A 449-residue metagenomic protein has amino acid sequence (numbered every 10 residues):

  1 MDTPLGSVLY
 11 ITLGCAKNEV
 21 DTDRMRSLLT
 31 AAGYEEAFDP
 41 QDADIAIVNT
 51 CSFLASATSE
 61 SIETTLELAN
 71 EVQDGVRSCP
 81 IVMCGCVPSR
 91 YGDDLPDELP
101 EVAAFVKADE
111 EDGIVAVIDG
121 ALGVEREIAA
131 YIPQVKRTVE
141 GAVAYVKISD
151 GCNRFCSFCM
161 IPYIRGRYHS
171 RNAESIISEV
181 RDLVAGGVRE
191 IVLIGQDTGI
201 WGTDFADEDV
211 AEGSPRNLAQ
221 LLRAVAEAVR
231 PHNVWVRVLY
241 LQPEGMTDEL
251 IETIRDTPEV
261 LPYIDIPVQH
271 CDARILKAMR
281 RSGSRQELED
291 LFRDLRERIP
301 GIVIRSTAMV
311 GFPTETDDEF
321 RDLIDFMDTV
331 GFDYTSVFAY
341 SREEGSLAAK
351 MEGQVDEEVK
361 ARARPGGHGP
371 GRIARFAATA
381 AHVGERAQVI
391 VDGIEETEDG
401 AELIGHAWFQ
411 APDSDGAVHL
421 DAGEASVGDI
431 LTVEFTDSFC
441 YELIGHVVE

Functional and structural regions predicted by a protein language model:
M1-W201, N217, E249, I264 (+5 more regions): Proteins enriched for Cys/Gly/acidic motifs involved in redox and nucleic-acid/cofactor modification
D2, A32, E71, G186-R189 (+6 more regions): Peripheral terminal and linker regions in Fe-S/redox and tRNA-modifying enzymes
I11, I194-Q196, L239-L241, P267-Q269 (+6 more regions): Generic beta-strand/beta-sheet core signal
D39-Q41, Q73-C79, G120-E125, T203-Q220 (+3 more regions): Short, glycine- and charge-enriched coil/turn segments that flank and shape catalytic ligand pockets
S78-G85, R90, A185-F320, D328: Conserved SAM/AdoMet-binding glycine-rich loop
L99-P100, A121-V124, D209-A211, I254-D256 (+1 more regions): Short, hinge-like loop/turn segments at secondary-structure boundaries
C156, I176, L193, V238 (+7 more regions): Conserved, mostly hydrophobic/aromatic
K350-E449: Terminal RNA-binding accessory module
